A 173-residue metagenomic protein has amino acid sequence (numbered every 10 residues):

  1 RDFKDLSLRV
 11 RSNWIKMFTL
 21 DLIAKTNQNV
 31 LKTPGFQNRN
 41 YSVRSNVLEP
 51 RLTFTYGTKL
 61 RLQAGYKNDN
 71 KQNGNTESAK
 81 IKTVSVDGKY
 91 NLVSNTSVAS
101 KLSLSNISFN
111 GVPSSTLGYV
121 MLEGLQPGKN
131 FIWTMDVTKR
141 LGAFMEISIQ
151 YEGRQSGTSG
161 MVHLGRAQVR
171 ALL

Functional and structural regions predicted by a protein language model:
R1-L173: Exposed, low-structure sequence patches enriched in small/polar residues
